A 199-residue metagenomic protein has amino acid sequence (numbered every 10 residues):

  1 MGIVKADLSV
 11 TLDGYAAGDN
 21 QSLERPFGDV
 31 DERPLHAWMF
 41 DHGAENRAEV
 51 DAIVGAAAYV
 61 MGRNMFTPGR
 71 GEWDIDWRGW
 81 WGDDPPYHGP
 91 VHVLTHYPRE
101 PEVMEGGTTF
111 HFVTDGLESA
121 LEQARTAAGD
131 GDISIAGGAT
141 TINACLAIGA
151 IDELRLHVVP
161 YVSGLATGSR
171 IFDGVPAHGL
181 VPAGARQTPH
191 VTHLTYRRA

Functional and structural regions predicted by a protein language model:
M1-A199: Enzymes that bind and transform nitrogen-containing heteroaromatic metabolites
